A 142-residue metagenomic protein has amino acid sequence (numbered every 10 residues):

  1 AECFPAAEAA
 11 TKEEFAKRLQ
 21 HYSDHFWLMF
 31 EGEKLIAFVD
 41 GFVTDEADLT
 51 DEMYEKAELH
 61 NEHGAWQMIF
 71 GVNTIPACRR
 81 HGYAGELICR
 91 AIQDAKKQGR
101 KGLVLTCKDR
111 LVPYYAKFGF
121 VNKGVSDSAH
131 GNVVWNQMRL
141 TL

Functional and structural regions predicted by a protein language model:
A1-E2: A short, well-structured alpha-helix characteristic of acyl/acetyltransferase catalytic modules
P5-G32, I36-L59: Active-site rim helix/loop that mediates acceptor-substrate recognition in acyltransferases
F38-N73, R79, C89, S128-W135: Conserved acyl-donor/pantetheine-binding loop and adjacent beta-alpha core of acyl/acetyltransferases and related
G82: Conserved G/P- and acidic residue-centered "switch" motifs that form tight phosphate/ATP-binding loops in soluble
I88, Q93-K108: Conserved GNAT acetyl-CoA-binding A-motif
K108-D109, G124-L142: C-terminal "cap" of GNAT-fold acetyltransferases
A116-S126: Conserved acetyl-CoA-binding loop of GNAT-fold acetyltransferases
